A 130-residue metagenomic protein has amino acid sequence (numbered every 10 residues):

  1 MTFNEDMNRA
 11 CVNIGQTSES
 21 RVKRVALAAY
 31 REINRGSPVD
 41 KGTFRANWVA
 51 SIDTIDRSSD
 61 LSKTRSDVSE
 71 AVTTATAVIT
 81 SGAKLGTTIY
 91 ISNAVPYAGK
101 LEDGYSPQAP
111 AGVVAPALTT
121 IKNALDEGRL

Functional and structural regions predicted by a protein language model:
E5, R9-Y97: Short, low-complexity, charged/polar segments at coil/turn and helix-coil boundaries
G99-L101: Short helix/loop capping segments that flank catalytic or ligand/cofactor-binding pockets
D103-L130: Protruding loop/beta-arch "assembly-hinge" segments enriched in small, turn-prone residues
